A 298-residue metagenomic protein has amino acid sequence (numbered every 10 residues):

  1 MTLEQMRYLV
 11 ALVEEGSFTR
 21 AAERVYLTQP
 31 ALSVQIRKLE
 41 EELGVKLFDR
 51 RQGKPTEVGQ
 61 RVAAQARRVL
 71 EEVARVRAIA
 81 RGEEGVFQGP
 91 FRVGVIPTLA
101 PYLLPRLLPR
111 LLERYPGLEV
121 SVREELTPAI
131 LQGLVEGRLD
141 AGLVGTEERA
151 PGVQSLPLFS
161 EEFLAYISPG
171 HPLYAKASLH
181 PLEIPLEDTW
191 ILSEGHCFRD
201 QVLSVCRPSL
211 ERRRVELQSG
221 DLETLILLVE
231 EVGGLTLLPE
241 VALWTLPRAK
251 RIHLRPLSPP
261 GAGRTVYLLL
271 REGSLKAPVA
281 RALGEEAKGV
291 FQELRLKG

Functional and structural regions predicted by a protein language model:
L9, A21-A22, T56-G59, L111: Hydrophobic two-helix hairpin corresponding to the core of helix-turn-helix DNA-binding domains
V10-T28: Short helix-boundary/capping micro-motifs
E40-E57: A short LG(V/I)-centered, amphipathic sequence patch enriched for acidic residue(s) preceding the LG motif
Q88-P151, L210, S219: Central regulatory/effector-binding core of bacterial HTH transcription factors
L103, H253-K297: A late-sequence structural motif
L126-L131, V135-L139, V144-G145, G195-H253: Hydrophobic hinge/microswitch elements
A150-T189: Flexible hinge/capping segments at coil-to-helix
Y174, H180, E187-S209, K276-E285 (+1 more regions): Secondary-structure junction motif
